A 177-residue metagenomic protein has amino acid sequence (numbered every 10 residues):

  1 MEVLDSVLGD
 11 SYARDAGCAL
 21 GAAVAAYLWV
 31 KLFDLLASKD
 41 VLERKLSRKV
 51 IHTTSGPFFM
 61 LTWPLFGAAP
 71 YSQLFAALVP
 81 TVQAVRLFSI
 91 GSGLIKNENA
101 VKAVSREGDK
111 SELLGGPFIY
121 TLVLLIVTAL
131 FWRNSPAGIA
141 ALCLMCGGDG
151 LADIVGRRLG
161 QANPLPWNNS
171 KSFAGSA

Functional and structural regions predicted by a protein language model:
M1-A19, V30-F75, A84-A177: Interhelical loop and helix-boundary elements at the membrane-water interface of polytopic inner-membrane proteins
V79-P80: N-terminal FAD cofactor-binding segment of flavoenzymes
